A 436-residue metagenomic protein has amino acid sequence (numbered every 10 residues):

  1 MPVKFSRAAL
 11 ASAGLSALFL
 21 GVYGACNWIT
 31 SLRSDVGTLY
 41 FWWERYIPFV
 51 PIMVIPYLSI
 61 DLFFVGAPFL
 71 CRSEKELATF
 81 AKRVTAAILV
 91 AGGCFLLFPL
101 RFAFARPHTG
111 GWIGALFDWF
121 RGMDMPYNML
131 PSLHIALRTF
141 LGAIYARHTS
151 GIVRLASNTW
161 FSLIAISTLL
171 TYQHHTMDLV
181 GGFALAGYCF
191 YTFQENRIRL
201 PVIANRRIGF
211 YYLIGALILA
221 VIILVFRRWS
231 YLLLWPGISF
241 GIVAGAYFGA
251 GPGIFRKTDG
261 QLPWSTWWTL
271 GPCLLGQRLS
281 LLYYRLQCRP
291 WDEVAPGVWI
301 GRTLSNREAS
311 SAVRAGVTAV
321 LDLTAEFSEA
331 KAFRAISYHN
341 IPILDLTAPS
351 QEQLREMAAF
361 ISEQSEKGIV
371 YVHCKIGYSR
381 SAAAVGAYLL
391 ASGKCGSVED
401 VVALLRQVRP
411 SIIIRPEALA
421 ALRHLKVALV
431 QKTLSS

Functional and structural regions predicted by a protein language model:
M1-F63, R106-H108, F117, G249-L262 (+1 more regions): N-terminal transmembrane-helix/juxtamembrane module of multi-pass inner/ER membrane proteins
V3-R7, F69-A81, R147-I152, R199-A204 (+2 more regions): Membrane-interface helix-boundary motifs at transmembrane edges
L20-G21, L89-L96, T159-T171, A216-I223 (+1 more regions): Aromatic-anchored segments of alpha-helical transmembrane domains
N27-R45, L70-A165, F190, V320 (+1 more regions): Membrane-interface loops
A67-K75, I144-T149, C189-R197, L224-F226 (+1 more regions): Structural signal for the C-terminal ends of transmembrane alpha-helices and the immediately following loop
I113-F120, L282-V372, I376, A387-V430: Cysteine-based protein phosphatase catalytic domain of the PTP/DSP
D118-R206, L390-G393, E399-R409: Membrane-embedded catalytic cores of phosphoryl/pyrophosphoryl-handling enzymes
R197-L282, R289, S311, A358-I369 (+1 more regions): PTP/DSP superfamily signal
